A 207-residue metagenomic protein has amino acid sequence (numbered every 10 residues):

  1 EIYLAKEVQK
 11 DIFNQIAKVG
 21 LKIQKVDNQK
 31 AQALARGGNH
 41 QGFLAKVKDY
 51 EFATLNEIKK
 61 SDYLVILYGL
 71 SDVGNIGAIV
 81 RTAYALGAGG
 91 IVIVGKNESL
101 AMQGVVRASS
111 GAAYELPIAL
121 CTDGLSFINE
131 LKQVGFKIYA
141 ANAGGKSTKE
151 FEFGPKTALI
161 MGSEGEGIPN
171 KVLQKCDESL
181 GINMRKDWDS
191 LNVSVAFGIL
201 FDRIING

Functional and structural regions predicted by a protein language model:
E1-N56: N-terminal positively charged helical leader segments and presequences
L4-A17, L21, K59-K146: RNA substrate-binding interface of SAM-dependent RNA methyltransferases
K10, Q29-L34, F52-A53, G124-N129 (+2 more regions): A short acidic, often aromatic-flanked loop/helix-cap motif at beta-alpha or helix-coil junctions that lines enzyme
G37-K48, S109-A113, G154-G162: Short basic, glycine-rich beta-strand/loop surfaces that mediate nucleic-acid
I79, I168-V172, L200: Conserved sugar-transfer catalytic core signal across GT-A, GT-B, and GT-C glycosyltransferases
A85, R107-A112, L173-G207: Structured adenosyl-cofactor binding patch, chiefly the S-adenosyl-L-methionine
Y139-N192: Active-site/ligand-binding-proximal alpha/beta "capping" segment
